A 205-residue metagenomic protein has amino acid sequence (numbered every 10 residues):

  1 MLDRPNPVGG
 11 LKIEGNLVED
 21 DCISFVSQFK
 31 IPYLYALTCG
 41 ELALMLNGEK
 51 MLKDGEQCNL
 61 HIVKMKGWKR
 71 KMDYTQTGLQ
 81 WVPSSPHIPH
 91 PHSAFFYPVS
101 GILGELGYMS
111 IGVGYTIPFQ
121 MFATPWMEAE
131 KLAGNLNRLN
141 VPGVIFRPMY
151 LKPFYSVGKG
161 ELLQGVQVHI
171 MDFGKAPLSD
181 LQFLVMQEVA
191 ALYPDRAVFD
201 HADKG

Functional and structural regions predicted by a protein language model:
L2-C22: Glycine-rich, charge-decorated loop segments at or immediately adjacent to ligand/cofactor-binding or catalytic sites
L2-P5, M65-K66, T124: Fold-independent oxyanion-binding glycine-rich loops and adjacent beta-strand/coil segments at enzyme active sites
P7-G10, N47-M51, A190, P194: Sec-exported extracytoplasmic/periplasmic mature domains
D21-F25, I111-I117, K159-V168: Short acidic (Asp/Glu) and glycine-rich catalytic loops that position anionic groups and cofactors
C22-V99: Conserved anion/nucleotide-ligand pocket segment
W68-M149: Glycine-rich, aromatic-lined ligand/substrate-binding cores of catalytic and carbohydrate-binding domains
F122-G205: Conserved functional hotspot residues or short segments at active or partner-binding sites across diverse domains
